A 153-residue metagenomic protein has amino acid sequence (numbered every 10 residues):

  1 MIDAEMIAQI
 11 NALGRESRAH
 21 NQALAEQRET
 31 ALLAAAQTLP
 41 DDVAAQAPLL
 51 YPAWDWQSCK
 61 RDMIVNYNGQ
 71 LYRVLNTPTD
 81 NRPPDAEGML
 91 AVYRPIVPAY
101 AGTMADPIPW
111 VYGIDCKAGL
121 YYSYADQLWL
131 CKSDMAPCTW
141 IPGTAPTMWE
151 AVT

Functional and structural regions predicted by a protein language model:
I2-T153: Tryptophan-rich substrate-binding surfaces of secreted polymer-degrading and adhesive proteins
